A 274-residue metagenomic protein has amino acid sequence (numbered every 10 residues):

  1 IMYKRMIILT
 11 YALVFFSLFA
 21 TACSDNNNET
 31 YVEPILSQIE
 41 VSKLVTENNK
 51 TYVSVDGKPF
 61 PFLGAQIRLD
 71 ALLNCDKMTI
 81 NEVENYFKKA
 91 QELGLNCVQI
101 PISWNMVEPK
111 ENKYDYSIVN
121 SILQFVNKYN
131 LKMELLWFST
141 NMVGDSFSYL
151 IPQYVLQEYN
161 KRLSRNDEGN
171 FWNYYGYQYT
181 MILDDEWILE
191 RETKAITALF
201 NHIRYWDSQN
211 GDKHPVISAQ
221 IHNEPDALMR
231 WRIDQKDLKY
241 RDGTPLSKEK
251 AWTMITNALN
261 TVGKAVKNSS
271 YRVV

Functional and structural regions predicted by a protein language model:
I1-T10: Bacterial N-terminal signal peptides that target proteins for export
F19-A22: C-terminal motif of bacterial Sec signal peptides marking the signal peptidase cleavage site
S24-N26: Bacterial signal peptide processing site
E29-L95: N-terminal carbohydrate-binding accessory modules
V45-T46, S54-P59, Q91-E92, K128 (+3 more regions): Extracellular/periplasmic catalytic domains that process cell-envelope and extracellular macromolecules
G64-L69, I100-I102, L135-S139, I221-N223: A cross-domain feature marking catalytic cores of carbohydrate-active enzymes and several ubiquitous metabolic/repair
T79-Y159, M254-V274: Aromatic-lined substrate-binding rim segments of carbohydrate-active enzymes
L150-V274: Polysaccharide-binding and catalytic clefts of secreted carbohydrate-active enzymes
